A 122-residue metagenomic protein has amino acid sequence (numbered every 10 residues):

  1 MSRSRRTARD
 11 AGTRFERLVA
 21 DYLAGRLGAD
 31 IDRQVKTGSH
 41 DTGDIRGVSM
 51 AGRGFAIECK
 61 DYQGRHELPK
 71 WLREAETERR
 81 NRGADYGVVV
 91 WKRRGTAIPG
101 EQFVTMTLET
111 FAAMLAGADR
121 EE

Functional and structural regions predicted by a protein language model:
M1-E122: Catalytic phosphate/metal-binding cores of nucleic-acid and nucleotide-processing enzymes, i.e., regions that mediate
